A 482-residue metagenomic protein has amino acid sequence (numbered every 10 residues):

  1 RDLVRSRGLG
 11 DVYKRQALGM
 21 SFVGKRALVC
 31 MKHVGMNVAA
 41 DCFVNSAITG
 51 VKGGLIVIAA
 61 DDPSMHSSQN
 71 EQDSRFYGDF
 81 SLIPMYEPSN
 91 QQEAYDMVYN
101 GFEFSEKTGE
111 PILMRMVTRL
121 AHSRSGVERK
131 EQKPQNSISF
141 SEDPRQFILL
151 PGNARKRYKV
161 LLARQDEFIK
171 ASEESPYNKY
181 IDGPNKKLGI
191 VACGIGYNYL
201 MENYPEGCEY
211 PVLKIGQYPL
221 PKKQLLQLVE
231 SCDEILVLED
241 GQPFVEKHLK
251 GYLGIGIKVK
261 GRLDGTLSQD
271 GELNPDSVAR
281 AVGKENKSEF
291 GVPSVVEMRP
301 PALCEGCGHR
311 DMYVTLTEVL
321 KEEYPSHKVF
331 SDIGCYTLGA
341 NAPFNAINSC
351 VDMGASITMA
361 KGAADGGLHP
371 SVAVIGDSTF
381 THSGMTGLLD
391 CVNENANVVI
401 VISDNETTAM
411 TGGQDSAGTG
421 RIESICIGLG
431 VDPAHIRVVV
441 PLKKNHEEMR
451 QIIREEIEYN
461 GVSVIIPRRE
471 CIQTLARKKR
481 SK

Functional and structural regions predicted by a protein language model:
D2-L9, Y13: Single conserved hydrophobic/aromatic residue that forms the stacking wall/gate of nucleotide- or nucleobase-binding
G10-D11, K32-V38, A59-M65, Q91-Q92 (+7 more regions): Acidic, glycine-rich active-site loops and adjacent beta-strand->loop/helix elements that engage anionic groups
L18-R26, A47-K52, D79-F80, T315-E323 (+3 more regions): Alpha-helix C-terminal capping segments
V23-M36, G53-A59, H369-H382, V398-V401: A short, small-residue-rich loop immediately preceding and capping a beta-strand
C30-M31, I56-A60, L113-V117, V191-A192 (+5 more regions): Short beta-strand segments
S67, L338-V464, I472-K479: Thiamine diphosphate
P88-L303, G308-H309, V440, R450-K482: Flexible, low-complexity linker and terminal segments
E289-I357, G366: Active-site diphosphate/adenylate-binding microenvironment
